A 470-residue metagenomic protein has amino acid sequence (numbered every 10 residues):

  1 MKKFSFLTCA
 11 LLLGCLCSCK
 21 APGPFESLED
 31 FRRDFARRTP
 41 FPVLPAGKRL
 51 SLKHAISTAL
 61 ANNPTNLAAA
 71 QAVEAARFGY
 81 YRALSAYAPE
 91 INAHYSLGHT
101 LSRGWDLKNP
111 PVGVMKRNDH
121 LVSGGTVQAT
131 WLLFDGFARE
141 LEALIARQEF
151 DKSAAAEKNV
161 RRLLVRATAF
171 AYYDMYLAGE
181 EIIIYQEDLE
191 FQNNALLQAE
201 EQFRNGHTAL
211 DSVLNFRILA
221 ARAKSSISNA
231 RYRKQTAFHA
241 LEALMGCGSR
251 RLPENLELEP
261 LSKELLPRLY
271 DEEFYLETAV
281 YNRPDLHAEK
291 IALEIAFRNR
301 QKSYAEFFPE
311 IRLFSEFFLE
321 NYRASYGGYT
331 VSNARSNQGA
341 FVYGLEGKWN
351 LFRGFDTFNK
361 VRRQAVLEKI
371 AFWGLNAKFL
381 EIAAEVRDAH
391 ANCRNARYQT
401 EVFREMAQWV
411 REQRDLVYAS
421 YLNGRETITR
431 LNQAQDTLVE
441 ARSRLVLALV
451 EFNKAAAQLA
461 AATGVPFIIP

Functional and structural regions predicted by a protein language model:
K2-K3, K20-A21, A155-E157, R161-T278 (+5 more regions): Periplasmic alpha-helical coiled-coil/stalk elements that build and connect Gram-negative outer-membrane
K3, S18-L44, N423, R442-P470: Acidic, low-complexity, intrinsically disordered peripheral segments
C19-N92, N255-E294, N299, N350-L351 (+3 more regions): Bacterial Sec-pathway N-terminal export signals of envelope proteins
T39-G47, H94-Q128, L258-L269, Q301 (+4 more regions): Small/polar, glycine/serine/threonine/aspartate-rich low-complexity segments that form flexible
S51, A75, V122-G124, F170 (+4 more regions): Transmembrane beta-barrel architecture of outer-membrane proteins
I56, T126-Q128, Y172, L276 (+2 more regions): Membrane-embedded beta-strand positions in outer-membrane beta-barrel channels/transporters
L67-Q71, L84-S85, D119, L133-R161 (+6 more regions): Sec/SRP-type N-terminal targeting helices
A209-D211, R425-L447: Short terminal targeting/anchoring segments
